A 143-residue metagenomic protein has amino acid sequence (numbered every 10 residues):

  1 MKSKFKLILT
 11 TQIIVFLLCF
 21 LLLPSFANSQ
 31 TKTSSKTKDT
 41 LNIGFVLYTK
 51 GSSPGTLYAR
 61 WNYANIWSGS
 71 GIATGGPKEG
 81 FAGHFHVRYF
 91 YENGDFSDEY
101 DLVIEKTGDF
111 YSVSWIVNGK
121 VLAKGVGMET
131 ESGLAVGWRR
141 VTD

Functional and structural regions predicted by a protein language model:
K2-I14: Bacterial N-terminal signal peptides that target proteins for export
T11-P24: Bacterial N-terminal signal peptides
P24-Q30: Signal peptide processing junction and immediate N-terminal pro/mature segment of secreted/exported proteins
Q30-D143: Central antiparallel beta-sheet cores of small beta-barrel/beta-sandwich binding domains
